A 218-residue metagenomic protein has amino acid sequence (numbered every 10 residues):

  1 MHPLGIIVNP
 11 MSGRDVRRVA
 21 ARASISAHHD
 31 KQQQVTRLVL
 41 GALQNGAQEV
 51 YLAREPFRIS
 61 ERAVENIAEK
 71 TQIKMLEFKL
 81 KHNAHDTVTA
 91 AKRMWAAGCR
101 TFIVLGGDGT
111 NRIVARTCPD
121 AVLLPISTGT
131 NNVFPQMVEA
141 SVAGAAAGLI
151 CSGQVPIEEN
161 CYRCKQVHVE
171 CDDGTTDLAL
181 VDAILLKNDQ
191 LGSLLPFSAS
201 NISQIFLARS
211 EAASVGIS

Functional and structural regions predicted by a protein language model:
M1-T101, R116, P156: ATP/NTP phosphate-donor binding region
G5-V8, A53, V104-G106, P125-S127 (+1 more regions): Short beta-strand segments
R22, S26, P125, A143-A145: Catalytic, metal-anchored helix/loop core of enzyme active sites in primary metabolism
S60, T110-I113, N131-P135, D177 (+2 more regions): Short, well-ordered, mixed-charge alpha-helical segments that flank or form enzyme active sites
A68-K70, A121, A140-G144: Short, hinge-like loop/turn segments at secondary-structure boundaries
V104-L105, V114-A140, I150: Short, acidic/small-residue loops that bind anionic groups at enzyme active sites
N132-V169: Short, glycine-/small-residue-rich phosphate/pyrophosphate-handling segment
P156-S218: ATP/pyrophosphate-binding catalytic subdomain of soluble kinases
